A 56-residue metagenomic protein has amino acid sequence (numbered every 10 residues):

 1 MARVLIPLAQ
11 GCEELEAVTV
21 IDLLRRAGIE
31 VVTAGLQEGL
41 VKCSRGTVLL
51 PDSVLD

Functional and structural regions predicted by a protein language model:
M1-D56: Extended, subdomain-level signal for the structured scaffold at the beginning of enzyme domains
